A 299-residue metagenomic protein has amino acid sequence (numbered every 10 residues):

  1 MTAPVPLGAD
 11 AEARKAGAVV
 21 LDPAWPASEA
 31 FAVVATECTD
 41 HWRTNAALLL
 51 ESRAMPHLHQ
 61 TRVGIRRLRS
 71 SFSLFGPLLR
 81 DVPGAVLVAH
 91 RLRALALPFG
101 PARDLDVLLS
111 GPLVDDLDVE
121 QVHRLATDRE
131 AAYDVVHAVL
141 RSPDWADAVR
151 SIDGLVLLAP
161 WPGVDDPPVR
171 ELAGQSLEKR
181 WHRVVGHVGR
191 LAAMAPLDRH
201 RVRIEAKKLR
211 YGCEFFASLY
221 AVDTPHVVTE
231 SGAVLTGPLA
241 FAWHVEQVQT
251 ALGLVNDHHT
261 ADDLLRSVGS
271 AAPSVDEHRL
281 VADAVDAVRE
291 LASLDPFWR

Functional and structural regions predicted by a protein language model:
M1-R299: Function-determining surface determinants
